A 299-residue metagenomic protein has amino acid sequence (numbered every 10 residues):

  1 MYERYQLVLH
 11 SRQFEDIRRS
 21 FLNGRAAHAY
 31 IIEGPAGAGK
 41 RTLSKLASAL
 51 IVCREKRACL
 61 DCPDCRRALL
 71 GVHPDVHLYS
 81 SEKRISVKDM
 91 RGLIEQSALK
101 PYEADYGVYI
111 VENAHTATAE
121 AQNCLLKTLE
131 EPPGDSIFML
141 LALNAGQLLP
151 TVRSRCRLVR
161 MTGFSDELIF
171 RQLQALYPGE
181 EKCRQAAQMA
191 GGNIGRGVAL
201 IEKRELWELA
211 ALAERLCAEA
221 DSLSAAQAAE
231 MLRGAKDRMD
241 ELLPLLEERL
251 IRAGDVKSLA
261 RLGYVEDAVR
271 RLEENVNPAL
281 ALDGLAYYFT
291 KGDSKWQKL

Functional and structural regions predicted by a protein language model:
M1-A49, D64-R67, G134-I137, L143-L299: Charged, glycine-rich active-site and insertion segments that engage polyanionic ligands
M1-E120: Clamp-loader machinery-focused feature within the broader ASCE/P-loop NTPase space
E95, K127, P150, S154: Conserved adenine-binding aromatic site and its adjacent loop/helix in ATP-hydrolyzing domains
A98, N123-L140: Conserved catalytic/switch belt of AAA+ P-loop NTPases
E112-T118, N123-L126, E130, G146: Catalytic acidic motif of RecA-like/P-loop NTPases
